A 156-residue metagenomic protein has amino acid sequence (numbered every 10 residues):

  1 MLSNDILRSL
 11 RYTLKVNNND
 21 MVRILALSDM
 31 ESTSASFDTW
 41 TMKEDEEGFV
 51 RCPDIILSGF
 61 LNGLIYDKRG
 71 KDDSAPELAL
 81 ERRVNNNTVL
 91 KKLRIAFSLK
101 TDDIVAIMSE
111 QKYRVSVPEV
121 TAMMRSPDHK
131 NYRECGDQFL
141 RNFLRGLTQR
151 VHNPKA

Functional and structural regions predicted by a protein language model:
M1-R8, V16-C52, A75-E77, A106-I107 (+1 more regions): A cross-kingdom feature marking solvent-exposed beta-strand/loop segments within repeated, beta-rich binding/scaffold
L2, V84-T88, Q138: Alpha-helix N-cap/N′ positions at the starts of helices
I6-R11, N18-L25, D54-D67, V89-R94 (+3 more regions): Short, structured motif recognition centered on aromatic/hydrophobic residues
Y12, S32-A35, V84, F143: Generic ordered-secondary-structure signal
T41, D45, L64-K68, D128 (+1 more regions): Generic secondary-structure transition motif, activating predominantly at the C-termini of alpha-helices
N62-R114, V151: Short, solvent-exposed interaction modules
Y132, G136-A156: Short, Lys/Arg-rich amphipathic alpha-helical interaction segments that bind nucleic acids or acidic protein surfaces
